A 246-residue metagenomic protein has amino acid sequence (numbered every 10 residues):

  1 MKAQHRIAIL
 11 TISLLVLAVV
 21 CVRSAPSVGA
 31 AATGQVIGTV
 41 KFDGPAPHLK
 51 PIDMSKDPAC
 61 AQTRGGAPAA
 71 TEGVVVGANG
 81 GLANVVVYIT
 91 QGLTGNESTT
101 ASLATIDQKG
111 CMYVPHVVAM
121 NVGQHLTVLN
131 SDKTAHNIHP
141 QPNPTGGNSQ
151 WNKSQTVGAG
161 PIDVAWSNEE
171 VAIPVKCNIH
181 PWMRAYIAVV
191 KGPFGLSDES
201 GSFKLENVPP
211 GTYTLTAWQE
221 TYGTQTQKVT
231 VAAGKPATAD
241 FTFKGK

Functional and structural regions predicted by a protein language model:
K2-I12: Bacterial N-terminal signal peptides that target proteins for export
K2-Q4, C21, N178: Intrinsically disordered, low-complexity regions enriched for glutamine and histidine
L10-V20: Bacterial N-terminal signal peptides
A25-K246: Extracytoplasmic copper-binding redox domains, predominantly the cupredoxin/blue-copper superfamily
